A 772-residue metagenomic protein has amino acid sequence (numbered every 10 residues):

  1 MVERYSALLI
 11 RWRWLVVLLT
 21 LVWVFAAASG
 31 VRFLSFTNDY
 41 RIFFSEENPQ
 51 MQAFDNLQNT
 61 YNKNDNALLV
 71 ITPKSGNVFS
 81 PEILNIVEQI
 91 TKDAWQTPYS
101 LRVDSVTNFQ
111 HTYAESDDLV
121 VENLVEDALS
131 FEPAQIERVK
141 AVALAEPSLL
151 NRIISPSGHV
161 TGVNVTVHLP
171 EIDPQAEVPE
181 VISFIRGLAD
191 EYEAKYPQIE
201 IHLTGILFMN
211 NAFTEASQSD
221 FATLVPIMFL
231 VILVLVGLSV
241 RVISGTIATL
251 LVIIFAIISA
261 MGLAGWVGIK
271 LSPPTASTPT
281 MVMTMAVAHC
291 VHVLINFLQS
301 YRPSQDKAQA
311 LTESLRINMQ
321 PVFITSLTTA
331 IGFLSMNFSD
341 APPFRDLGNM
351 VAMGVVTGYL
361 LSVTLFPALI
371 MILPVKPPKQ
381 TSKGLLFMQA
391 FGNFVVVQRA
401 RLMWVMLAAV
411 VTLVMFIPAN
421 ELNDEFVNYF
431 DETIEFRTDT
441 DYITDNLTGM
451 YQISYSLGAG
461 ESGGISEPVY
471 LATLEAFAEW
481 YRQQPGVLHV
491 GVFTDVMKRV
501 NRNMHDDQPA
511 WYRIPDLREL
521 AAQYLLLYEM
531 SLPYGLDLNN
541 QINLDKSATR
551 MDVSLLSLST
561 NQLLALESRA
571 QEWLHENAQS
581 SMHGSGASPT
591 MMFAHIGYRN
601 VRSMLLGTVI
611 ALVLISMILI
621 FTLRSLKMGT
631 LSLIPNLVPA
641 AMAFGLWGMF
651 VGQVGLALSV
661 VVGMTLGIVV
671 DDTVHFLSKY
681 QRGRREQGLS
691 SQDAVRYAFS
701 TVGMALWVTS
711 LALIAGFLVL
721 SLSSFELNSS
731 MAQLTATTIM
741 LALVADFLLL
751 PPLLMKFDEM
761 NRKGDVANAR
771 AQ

Functional and structural regions predicted by a protein language model:
M1-F36, P367-A368, K376, Q380-F426 (+2 more regions): Signature of alpha-helical transmembrane segments and their immediate interfacial
D55, N59, N85, S130-I243 (+2 more regions): Extracytoplasmic
Q218-I269, S339-P342, L606-V651, L722: Interfacial segments of transmembrane alpha-helices in multi-pass membrane proteins
T223, M285, H289-C290, R302-S339 (+4 more regions): Pore- and gate-forming transmembrane helices of large, multi-pass membrane proteins
L235, F323-F366, I370-L373, S616-I620 (+3 more regions): Hydrophobic, glycine/alanine-rich multi-pass transmembrane helices and their short helix-loop junctions in large
G245-V293, M628-L677, L718, A745-L748 (+2 more regions): Hydrophobic transmembrane alpha-helices and their membrane-interface caps in long multi-pass transport proteins
A260, A264-V375: Hydrophobic alpha-helical segments
Q398-A521: Juxtamembrane segments of multi-pass membrane proteins
